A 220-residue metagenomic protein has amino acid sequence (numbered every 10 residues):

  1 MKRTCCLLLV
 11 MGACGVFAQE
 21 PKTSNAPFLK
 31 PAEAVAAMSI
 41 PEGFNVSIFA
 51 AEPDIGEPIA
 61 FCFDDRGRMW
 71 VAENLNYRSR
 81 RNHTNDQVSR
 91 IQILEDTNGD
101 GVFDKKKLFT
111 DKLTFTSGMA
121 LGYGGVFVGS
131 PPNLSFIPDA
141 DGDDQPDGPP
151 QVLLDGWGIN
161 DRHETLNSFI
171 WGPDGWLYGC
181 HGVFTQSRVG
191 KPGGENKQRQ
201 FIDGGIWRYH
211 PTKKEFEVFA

Functional and structural regions predicted by a protein language model:
T4-A13: Sec-dependent N-terminal signal peptides
A18-A220: Beta-propeller domains with acidic blade repeats across secreted/periplasmic ectodomains and cytosolic WD/CNH propellers
